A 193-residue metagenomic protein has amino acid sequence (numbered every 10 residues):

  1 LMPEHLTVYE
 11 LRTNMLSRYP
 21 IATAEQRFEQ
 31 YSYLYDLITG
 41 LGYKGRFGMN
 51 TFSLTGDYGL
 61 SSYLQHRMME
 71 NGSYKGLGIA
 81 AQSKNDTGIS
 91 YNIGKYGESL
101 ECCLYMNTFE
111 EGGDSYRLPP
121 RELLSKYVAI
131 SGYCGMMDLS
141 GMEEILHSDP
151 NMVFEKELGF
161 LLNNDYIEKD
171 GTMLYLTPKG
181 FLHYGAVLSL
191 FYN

Functional and structural regions predicted by a protein language model:
L1-S148: C-terminal scaffold of the Radical SAM
N50-F52, G171-L174: Short, Lys/Arg-rich nucleic-acid/phosphate-binding segment
P120, L174-F181: Basic, amphipathic "hinge/linker" alpha-helix immediately C-terminal to the N-terminal HTH DNA-binding motif
S148-L162: Short amphipathic alpha-helical interaction segments
L162-T172: A short, conserved structural fragment
F181-N193: Short, amphipathic alpha-helical interaction segments positioned at domain boundaries
